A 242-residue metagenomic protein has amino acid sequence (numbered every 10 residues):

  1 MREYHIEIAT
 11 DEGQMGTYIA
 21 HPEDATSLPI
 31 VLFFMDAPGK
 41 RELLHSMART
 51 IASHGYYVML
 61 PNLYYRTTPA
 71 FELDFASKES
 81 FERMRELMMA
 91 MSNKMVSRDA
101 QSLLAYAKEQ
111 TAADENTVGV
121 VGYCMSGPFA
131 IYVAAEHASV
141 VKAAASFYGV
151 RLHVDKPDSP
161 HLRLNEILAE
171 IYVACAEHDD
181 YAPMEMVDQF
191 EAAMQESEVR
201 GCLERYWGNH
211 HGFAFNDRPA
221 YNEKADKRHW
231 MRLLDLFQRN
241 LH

Functional and structural regions predicted by a protein language model:
M1-H242: N-terminal cap/leader regions of alpha/beta-hydrolase-fold enzymes, predominantly small-molecule hydrolases
